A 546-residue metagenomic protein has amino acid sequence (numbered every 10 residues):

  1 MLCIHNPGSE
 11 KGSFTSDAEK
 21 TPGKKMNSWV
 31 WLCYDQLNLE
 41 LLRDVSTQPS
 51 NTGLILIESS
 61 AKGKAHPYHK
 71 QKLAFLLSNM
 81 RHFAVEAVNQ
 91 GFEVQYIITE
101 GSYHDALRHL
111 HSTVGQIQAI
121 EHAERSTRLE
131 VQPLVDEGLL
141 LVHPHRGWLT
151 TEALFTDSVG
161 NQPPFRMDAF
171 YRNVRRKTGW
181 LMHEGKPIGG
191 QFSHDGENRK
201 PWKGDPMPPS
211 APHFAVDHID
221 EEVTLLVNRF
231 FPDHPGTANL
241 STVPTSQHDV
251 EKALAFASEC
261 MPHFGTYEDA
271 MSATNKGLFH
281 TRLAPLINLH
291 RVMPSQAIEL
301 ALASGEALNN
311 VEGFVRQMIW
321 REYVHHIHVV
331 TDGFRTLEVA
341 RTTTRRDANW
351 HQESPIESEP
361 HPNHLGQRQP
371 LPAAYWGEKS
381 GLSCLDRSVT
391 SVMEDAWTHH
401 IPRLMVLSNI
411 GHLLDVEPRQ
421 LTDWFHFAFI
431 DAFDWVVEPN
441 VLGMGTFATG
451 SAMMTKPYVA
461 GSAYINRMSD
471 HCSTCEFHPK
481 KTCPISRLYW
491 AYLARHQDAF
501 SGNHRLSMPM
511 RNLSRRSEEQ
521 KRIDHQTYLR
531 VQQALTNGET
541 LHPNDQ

Functional and structural regions predicted by a protein language model:
K11, K20-T21: Polybasic, lysine-rich low-complexity intrinsically disordered segments
S16, P22-Q95: N-terminal beta-strand-loop-alpha-helix module at the start of alpha/beta ligand-binding or catalytic domains
C33-Y34, A270, T274-N275, H280-Q546: C-terminal catalytic domain of photolyase/cryptochrome flavoproteins, centering on the FAD-binding pocket
E40-R43, A65-Y68, D105-R108, T127-Q132 (+2 more regions): A short acidic (Asp/Glu
K62, K177-N288, I485, D498-Q546: A eukaryotic "domain-start" boundary segment
P67-L110, Q116, E121-S126, S158-V159: N-terminal Rossmann-like or analogous alpha/beta NTP/dinucleotide-binding catalytic cores that position adenine
S102-V243, L442: Beta-rich, aromatic/charged-enriched effector core domains that present basic-aromatic interfaces for binding
